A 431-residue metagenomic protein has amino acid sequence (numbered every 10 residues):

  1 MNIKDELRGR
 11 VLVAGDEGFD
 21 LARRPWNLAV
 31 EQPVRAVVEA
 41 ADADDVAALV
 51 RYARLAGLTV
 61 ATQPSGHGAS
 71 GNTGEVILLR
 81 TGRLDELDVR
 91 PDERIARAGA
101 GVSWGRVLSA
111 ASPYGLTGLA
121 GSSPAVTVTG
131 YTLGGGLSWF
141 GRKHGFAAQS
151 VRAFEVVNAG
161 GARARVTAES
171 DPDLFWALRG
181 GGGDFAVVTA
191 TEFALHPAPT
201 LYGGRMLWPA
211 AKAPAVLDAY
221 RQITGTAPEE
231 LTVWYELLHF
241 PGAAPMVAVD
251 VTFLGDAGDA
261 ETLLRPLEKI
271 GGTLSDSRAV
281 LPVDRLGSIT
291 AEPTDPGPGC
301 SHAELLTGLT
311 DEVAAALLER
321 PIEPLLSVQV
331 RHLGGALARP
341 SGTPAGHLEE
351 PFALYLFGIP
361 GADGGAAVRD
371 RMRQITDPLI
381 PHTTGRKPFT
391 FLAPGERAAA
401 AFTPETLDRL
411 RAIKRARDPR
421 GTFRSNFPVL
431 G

Functional and structural regions predicted by a protein language model:
M1-G431: Soluble FAD-dependent oxygen oxidases
